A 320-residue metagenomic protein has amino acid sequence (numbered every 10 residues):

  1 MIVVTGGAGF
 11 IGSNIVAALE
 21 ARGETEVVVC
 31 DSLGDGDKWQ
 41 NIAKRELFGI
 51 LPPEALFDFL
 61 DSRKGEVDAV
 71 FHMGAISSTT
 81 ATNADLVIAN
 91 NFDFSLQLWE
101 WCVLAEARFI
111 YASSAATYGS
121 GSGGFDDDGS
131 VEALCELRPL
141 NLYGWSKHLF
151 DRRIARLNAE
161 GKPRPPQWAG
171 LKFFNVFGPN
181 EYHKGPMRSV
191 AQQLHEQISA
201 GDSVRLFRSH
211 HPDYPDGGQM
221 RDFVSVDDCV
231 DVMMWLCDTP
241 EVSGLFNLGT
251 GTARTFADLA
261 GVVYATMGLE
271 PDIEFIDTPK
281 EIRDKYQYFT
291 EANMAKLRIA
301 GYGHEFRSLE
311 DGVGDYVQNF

Functional and structural regions predicted by a protein language model:
I2-R22: N-terminal Rossmann NAD(P)H-binding glycine-rich loop of SDR-like oxidoreductase domains
T5, C30, V70-G74, F109-A115 (+1 more regions): SDR active-site strand-loop-helix element
V29-A55: Glycine-rich phosphate-binding loop and adjoining beta1-alpha1-beta2 segment of Rossmann-like nucleotide-binding folds
K44, P53-N90, G119: NAD(P)H-binding glycine-rich loop region in Rossmannoid oxidoreductase-like domains and their noncatalytic homologs
F48, G123-G124, D128, R152-W235 (+1 more regions): NAD(P)-dependent short-chain dehydrogenase/reductase
H72, Q97-L142: Conserved Rossmann-fold NAD(P)-dependent oxidoreductase catalytic core, especially the SDR/UDP-sugar
T82, L86-Q97, N141, W145-S146 (+1 more regions): Glycine-rich NAD(P)-binding loop of the Rossmann-fold in SDR/ketoreductase-type enzymes
I198-F320: C-terminal substrate-binding subdomain of Rossmann-fold SDR/epimerase-dehydratase oxidoreductases
